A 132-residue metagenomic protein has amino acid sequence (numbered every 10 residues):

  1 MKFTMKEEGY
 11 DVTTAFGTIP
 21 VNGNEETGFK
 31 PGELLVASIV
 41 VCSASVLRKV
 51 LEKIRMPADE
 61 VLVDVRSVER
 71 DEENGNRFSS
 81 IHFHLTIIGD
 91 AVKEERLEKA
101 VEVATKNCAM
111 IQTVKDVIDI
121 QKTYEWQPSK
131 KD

Functional and structural regions predicted by a protein language model:
M1-A37, S45-D132: Extended beta-strand/beta-hairpin segments
